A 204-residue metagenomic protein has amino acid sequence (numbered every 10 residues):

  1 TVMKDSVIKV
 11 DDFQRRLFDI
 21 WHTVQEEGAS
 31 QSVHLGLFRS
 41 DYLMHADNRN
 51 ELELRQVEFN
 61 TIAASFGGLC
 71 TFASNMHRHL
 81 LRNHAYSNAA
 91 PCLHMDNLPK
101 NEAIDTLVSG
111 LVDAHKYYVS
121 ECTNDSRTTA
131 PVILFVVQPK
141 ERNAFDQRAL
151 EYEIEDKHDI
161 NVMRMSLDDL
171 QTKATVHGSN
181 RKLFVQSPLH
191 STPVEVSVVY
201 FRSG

Functional and structural regions predicted by a protein language model:
T1-E27, L98, E121: Low-complexity, highly charged intrinsically disordered N-terminal segments that act as targeting/localization
V33-H34, R39, L43-E53, N60-G204: Domain-scale recognition of functional cores that engage charged ligands
